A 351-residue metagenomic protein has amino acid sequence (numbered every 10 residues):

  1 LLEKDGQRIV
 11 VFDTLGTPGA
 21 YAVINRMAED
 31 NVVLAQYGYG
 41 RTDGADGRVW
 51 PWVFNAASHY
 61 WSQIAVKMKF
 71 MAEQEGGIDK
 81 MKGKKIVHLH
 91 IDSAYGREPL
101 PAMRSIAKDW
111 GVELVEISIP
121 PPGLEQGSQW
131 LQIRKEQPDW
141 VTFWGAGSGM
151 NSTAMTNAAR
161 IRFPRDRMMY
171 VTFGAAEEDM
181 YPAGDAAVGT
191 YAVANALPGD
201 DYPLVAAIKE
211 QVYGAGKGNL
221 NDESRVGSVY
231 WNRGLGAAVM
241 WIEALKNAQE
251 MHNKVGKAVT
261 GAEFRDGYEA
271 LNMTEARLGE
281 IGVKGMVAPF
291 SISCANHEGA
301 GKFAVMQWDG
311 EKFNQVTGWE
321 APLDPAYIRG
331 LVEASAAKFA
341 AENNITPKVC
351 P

Functional and structural regions predicted by a protein language model:
L1-G47, A56, S118-G127, S148-S152: Beta-alpha junction/loop-to-helix N-cap segments that form part of ligand/metal-binding clefts
L2-Q7, I24-V32, A72-G76, R104-V112 (+6 more regions): Sec-exported extracytoplasmic/periplasmic mature domains
K4, D43, P51-F163, M168 (+2 more regions): Extracellular/periplasmic Venus flytrap/periplasmic-binding protein
Y21, A65, S152, N232-E243 (+2 more regions): A structural signal for well-ordered alpha-helical segments within the folded catalytic domains of diverse enzymes
L34-Q36, G40-A45, P122, F163-A183 (+1 more regions): Venus flytrap/periplasmic-binding-protein-like
W50, F54, N157-A238, P322 (+2 more regions): Extracellular/periplasmic periplasmic-binding protein-like sensory domains
G218-W231, I242-G318, P322, T346: Segments of small-molecule ligand-sensing domains
W319-C350: Short, cationic low-complexity segments
